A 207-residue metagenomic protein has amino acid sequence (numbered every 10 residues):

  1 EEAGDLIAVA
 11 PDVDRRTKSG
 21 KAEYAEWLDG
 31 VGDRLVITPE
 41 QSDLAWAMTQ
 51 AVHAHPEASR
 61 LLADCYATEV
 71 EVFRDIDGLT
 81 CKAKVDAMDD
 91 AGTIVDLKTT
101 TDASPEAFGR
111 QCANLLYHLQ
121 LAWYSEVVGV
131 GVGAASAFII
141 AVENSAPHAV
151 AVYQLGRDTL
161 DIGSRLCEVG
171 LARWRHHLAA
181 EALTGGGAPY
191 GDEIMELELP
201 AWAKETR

Functional and structural regions predicted by a protein language model:
E1-K82, A188-Y190, I194-E196: Metal-dependent nuclease catalytic cores that hydrolyze phosphodiester bonds in DNA/RNA, characterized by
G30-I37, P105-L115, G156-D158: Short histidine-centered catalytic/ligand-binding loop motif
A58-L62, D89-I94, V128-A135: Secondary-structure boundary elements
T68, A83-R110: Conserved catalytic cores of phosphodiester-cleaving nucleases, focusing on short active-site segments
V72-I76, A83-V85, G109-C112, S125-V128: Short secondary-structure capping micro-motifs at structural edges
F73, T100-D102, N144-A146: Short, solvent-exposed loop/turn segments at secondary-structure junctions
Q111-A113, W123-R207: Metal-dependent nuclease catalytic regions and adjoining charged, substrate-binding loops involved in nucleic-acid end
Y117-Q120: Catalytic-loop motifs flanking and including active-site residues across diverse enzymes
